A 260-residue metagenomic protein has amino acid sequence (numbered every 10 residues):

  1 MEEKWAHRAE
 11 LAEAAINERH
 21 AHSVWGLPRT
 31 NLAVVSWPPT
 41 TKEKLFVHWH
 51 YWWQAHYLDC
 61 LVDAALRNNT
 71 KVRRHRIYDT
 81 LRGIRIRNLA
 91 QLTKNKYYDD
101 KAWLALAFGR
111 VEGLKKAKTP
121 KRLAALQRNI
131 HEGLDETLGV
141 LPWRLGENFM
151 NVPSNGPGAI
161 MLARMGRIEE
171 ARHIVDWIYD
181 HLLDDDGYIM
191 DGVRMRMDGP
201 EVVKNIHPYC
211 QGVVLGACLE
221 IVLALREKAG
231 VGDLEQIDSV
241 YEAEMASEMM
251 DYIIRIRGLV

Functional and structural regions predicted by a protein language model:
M1, W25-A55, D59-V62, R85-L104 (+3 more regions): Solvent-exposed loop and edge beta-strand segments that line ligand/cofactor-binding and catalytic clefts
M1-E2, A55-T70, W103-K118, P157-I168 (+1 more regions): Well-ordered alpha-helical scaffold segments within catalytic/enzyme domains
M1-Q91, L114-V140, H173, W177: Low-complexity, Ser/Thr/Pro/Gly-enriched N-terminal "stalk/linker" regions
A21, I86-L89, G109-G113, E132-D135 (+5 more regions): Sec-exported extracytoplasmic/periplasmic mature domains
T80, A107, L126, M161 (+2 more regions): A general structural detector for well-ordered alpha-helical segments in enzyme core domains, enriched
Y98, A102, A117-A124, N148-G156 (+1 more regions): Short, amphipathic alpha-helical segments
N155-L162, G166-I221, E242: Active-site cradle of extracellular carbohydrate-active enzymes
V222-V260: Non-catalytic carbohydrate-binding regions of carbohydrate-active enzymes
